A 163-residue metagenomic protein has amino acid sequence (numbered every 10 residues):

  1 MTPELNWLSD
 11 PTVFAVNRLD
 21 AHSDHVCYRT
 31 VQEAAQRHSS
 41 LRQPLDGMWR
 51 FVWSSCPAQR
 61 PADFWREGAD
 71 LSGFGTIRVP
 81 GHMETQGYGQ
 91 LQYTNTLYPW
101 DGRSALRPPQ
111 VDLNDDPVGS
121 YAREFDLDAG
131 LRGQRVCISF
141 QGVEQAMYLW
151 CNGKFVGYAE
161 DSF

Functional and structural regions predicted by a protein language model:
T2-D20, C27-Q36, R50-S54, H82-Q86 (+3 more regions): Accessory beta-strand-rich segments of carbohydrate-active enzymes
L41-P44, R66, P117: Generic detector of ordered secondary-structure context
L41-W53: Mature N-terminal segment immediately following signal peptide/propeptide cleavage in secreted/periplasmic
D46, L71, Y121-A122: Hydrophobic residues on conserved beta-strands that form the core of alpha/beta folds
P57: Surface-exposed, flexible loop/turn segments at secondary-structure boundaries
R60-P80: Short Gly/aromatic-enriched secondary-structure transition segments
D101-R103: Aromatic- and acidic-residue-enriched carbohydrate-binding clefts of CAZyme catalytic domains
